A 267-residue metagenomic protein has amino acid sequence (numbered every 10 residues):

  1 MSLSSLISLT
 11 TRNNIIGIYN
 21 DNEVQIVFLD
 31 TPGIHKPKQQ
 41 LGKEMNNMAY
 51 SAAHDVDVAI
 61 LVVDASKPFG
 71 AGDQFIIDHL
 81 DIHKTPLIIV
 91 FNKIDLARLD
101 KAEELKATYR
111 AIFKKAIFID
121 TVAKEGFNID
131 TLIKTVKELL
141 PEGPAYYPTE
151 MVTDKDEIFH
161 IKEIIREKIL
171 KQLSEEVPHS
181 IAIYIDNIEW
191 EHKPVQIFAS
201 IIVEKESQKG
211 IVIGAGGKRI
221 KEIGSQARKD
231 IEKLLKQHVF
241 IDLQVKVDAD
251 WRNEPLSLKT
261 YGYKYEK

Functional and structural regions predicted by a protein language model:
M1-V24, G70: Switch I (effector-binding) loop of TRAFAC-class P-loop GTPase G-domains
S2-S5, I34-G42: Flexible beta-alpha connector loops of hexameric P-loop NTPases
S8-T10, P32-H35, A65-F69, I94-A97 (+5 more regions): Conserved nucleotide-binding/hydrolysis micro-motifs of P-loop NTPases
L9-R12, G42, N46, A53 (+7 more regions): Amphipathic alpha-helical transducer elements in NTP-driven molecular machines
I18-N22, P37, A52, V56-A59 (+8 more regions): Conserved, well-folded catalytic cores of nucleic-acid-processing and energy-transducing macromolecular machines
Y19-Q25, L29, E44-F118, E189-P194: Conserved C-terminal guanine-recognition region of P-loop GTPase G domains, centered on the G4
T85-I88, D95-E157: Canonical P-loop GTPase G-domain recognition
E157-K267: P-loop NTP-binding site
